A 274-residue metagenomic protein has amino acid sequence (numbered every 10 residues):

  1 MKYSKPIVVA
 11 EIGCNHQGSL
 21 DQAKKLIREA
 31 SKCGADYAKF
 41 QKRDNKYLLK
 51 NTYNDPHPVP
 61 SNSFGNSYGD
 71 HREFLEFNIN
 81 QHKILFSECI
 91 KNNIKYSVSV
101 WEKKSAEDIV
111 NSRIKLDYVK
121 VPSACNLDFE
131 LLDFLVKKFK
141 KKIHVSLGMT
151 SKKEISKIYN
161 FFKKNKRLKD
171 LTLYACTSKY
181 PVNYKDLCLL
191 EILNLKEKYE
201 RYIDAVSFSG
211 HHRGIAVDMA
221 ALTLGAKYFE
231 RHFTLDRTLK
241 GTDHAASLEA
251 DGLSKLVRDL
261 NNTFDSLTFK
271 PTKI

Functional and structural regions predicted by a protein language model:
M1-I274: Catalytic cores and adjacent flexible loops of soluble metabolic enzymes that perform enolate/carbanion chemistry on
